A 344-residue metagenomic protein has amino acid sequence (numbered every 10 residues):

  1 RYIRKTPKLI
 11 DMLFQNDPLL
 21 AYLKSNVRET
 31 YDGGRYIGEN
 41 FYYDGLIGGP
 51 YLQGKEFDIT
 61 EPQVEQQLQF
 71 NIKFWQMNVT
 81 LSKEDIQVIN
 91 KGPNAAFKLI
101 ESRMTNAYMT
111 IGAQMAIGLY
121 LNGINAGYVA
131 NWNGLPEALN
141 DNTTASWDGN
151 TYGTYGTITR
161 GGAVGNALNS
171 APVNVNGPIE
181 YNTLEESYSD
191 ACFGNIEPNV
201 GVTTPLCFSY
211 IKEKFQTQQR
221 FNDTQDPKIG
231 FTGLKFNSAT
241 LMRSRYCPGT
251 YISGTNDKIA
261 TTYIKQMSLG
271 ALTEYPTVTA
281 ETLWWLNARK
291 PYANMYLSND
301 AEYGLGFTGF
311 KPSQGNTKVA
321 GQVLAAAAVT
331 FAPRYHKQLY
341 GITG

Functional and structural regions predicted by a protein language model:
R1-G344: Flexible, glycine/threonine- and acidic-rich loop/arm segments that mediate assembly and lattice contacts in viral
